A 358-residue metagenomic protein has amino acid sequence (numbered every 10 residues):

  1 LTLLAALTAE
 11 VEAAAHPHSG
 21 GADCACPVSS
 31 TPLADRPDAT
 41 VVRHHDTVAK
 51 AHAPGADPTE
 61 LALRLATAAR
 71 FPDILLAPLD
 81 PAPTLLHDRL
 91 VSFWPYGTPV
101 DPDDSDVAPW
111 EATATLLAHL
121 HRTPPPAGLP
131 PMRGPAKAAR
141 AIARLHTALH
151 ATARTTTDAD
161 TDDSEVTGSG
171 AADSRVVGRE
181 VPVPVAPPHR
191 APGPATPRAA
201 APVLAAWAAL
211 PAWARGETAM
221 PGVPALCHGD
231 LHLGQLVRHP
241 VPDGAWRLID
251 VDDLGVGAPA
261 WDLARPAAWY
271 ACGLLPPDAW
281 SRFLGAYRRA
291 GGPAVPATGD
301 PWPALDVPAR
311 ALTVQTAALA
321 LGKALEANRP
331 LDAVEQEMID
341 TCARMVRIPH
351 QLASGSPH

Functional and structural regions predicted by a protein language model:
L1, A151, T155-T157, Q315-H358: ATP/Mg2+ or Mg2+-diphosphate-binding catalytic cores that bind nucleotide phosphates or diphosphates via glycine-rich
L1-P37, H52-T59, A66: N-terminal charged segments
L4-H18, P125-G168, D173, G178 (+3 more regions): An alpha-helical support segment within catalytic cores of ATP-dependent transferases
S29-K50, A212-W261, G273: Active-site acidic catalytic loop and adjacent metal/ATP-binding pocket of ATP-dependent phosphoryl transfer enzymes
V48-D88, D103-H119: A conserved alpha-helical element in kinase catalytic cores
R89-P99: Conserved short submotifs of the Hanks-type protein kinase catalytic core that shape the nucleotide-binding pocket
A260-P293, R310-N328: Active-site activation/catalytic loop segments of kinase-like enzymes and analogous catalytic loops in related
V295-A309: All-alpha amphipathic helical-bundle segments outside canonical DNA-binding/catalytic cores that form hydrophobic
